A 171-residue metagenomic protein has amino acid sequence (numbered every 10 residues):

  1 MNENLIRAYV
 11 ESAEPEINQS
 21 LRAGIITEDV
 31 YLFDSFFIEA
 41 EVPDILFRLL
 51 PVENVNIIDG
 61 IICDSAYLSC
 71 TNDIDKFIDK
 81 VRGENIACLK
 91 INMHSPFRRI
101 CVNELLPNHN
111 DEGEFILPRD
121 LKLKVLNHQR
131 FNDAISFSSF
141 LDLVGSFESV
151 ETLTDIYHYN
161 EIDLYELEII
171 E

Functional and structural regions predicted by a protein language model:
M1-E171: Mono-ADP-ribosyltransferase
